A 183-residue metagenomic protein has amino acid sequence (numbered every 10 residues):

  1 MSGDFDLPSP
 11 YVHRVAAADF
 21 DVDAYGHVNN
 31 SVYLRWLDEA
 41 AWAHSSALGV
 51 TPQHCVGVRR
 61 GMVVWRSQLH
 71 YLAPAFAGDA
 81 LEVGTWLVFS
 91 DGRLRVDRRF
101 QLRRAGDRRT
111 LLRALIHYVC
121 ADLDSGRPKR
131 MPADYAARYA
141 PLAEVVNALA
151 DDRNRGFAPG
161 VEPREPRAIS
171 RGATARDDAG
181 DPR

Functional and structural regions predicted by a protein language model:
M1-H13, Y71-A80, V88-R183: HotDog/MaoC-like acyl-thioester-processing domains
Y33-V56: Active-site helix/loop of acyl-thioester processing domains in fatty-acid/polyketide metabolism, spanning hotdog-fold
R59-P74: Small beta-barrel nucleic-acid-binding modules, principally OB-folds
